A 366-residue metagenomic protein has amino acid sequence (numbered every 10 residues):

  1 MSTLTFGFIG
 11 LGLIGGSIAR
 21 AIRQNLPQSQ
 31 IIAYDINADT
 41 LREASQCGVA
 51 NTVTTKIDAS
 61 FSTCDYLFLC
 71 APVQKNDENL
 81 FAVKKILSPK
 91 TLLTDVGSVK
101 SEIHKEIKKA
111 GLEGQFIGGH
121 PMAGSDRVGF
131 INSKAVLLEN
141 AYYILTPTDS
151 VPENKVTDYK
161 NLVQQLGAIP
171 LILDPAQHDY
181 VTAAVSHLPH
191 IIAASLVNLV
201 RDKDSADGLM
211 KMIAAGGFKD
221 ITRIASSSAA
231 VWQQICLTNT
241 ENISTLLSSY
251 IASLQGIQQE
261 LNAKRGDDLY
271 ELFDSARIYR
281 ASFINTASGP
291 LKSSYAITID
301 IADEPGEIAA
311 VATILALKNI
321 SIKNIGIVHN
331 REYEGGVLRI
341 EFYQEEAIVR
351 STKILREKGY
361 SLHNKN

Functional and structural regions predicted by a protein language model:
M1-F61, Y66: NAD(P)+-binding Rossmann beta1-loop-alpha1 motif at the extreme N-terminus of oxidoreductases
I36-N37, A71, V96-S98: Short beta->alpha hinge that forms the Motif I/post-I loop of the SAM-binding pocket
I57-L87, T91-L92: Rossmann-like NAD(P)-binding element
N79-I131: Rossmann-like NAD(P)(H) cofactor-binding subdomain of soluble oxidoreductases
L137-I224: Internal alpha-helical scaffold of NAD(P)-dependent oxidoreductase catalytic cores
A206-A276: Interdomain hinge/lid region at the active-site interface of Rossmann-like NAD(P)-dependent oxidoreductases
Y279-N366: A conserved regulatory-domain signal marking ACT and ACT-like small-molecule sensing domains and adjacent regulatory
